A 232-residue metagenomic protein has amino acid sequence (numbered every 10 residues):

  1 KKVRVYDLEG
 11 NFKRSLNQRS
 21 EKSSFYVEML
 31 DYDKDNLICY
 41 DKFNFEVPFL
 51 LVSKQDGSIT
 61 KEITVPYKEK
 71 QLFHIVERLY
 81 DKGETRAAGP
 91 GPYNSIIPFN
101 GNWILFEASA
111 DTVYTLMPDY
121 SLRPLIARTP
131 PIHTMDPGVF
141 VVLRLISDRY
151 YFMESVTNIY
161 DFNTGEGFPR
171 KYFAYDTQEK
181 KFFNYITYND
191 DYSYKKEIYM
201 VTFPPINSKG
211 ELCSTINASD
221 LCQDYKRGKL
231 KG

Functional and structural regions predicted by a protein language model:
K2-R4, N44-V52, S109-T115, N158-Y175 (+1 more regions): Structural motif
K2-V52, S58-D81: Asp-box/WD-like beta-propeller blade repeats and closely related beta-sheet repeat scaffolds
V27-K34, C39-F43, H74-G101, F140-E154 (+1 more regions): Structural signature of eukaryotic scaffold interfaces centered on beta-propeller domains
D33, F45, F99, E107-S109 (+5 more regions): Short loop/turn segments that connect beta-strands within the blades of beta-propeller domains, predominantly WD40
Y40-K42, E107, E154-V156, T215-A218: Recurrent small/Gly-Pro-centered beta-turn motifs in extracellular repeat architectures
F49-Y120: Loop-centered beta-sheet repeat module
P92-N102, F106, T115-I126, V142-Y160 (+1 more regions): Beta-sheet-dominated scaffold domains
S121-I146, A174-K209, L221-Q223: Conserved blade-ending motifs and adjacent loop-strand segments that build the rim/top face of beta-propeller domains
